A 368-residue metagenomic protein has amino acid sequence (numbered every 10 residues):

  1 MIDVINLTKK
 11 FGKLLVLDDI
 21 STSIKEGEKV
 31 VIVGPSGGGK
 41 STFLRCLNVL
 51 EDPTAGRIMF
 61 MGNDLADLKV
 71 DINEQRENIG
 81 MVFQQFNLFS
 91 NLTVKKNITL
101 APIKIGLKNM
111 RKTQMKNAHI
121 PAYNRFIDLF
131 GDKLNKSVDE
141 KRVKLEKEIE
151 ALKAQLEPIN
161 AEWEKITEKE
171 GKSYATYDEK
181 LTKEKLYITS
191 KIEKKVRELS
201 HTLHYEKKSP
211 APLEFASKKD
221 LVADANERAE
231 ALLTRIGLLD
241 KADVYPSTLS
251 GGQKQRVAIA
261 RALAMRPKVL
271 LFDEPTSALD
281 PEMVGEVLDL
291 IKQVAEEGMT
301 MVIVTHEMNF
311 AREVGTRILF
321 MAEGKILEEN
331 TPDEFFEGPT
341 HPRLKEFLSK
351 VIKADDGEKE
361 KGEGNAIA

Functional and structural regions predicted by a protein language model:
N48: Helix-to-loop junction immediately C-terminal to a conserved catalytic motif
G56-D67, R111, M115-K116: Conserved ABC transporter NBD signature motif
L65-G80, K104, K116, Y123 (+2 more regions): ABC ATPase NBD coupling module
V244, M265, E297: Conserved signature/switch motifs of ABC ATPase nucleotide-binding domains
Y245-L249, Q253: Conserved ABC ATPase signature
L270-D273: Catalytic Walker B motif of ABC-type/P-loop ATPase nucleotide-binding domains
